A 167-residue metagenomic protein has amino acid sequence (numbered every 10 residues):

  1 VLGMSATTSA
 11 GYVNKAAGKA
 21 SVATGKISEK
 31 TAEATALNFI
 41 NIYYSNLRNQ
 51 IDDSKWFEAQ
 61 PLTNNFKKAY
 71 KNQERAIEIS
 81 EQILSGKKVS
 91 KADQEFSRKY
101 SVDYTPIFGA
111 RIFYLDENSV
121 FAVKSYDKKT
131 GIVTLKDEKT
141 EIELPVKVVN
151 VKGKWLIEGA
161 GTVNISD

Functional and structural regions predicted by a protein language model:
G3-V13: Bacterial Sec-dependent signal peptides at the C-terminal "C-region" and cleavage site
G11-K128, V163-D167: Flexible low-complexity loop/turn motifs enriched in small/helix-breaking residues
Y43-Y44, E138-T140: Short, flexible beta-strand-to-coil junctions
F121-V123, I132, P145: Short, acidic/polar N-cap/turn motifs at the starts of alpha helices
D127-K129, V151-K152: Structural motif
T134, E141-D167: Short beta-strand edge/turn micro-motifs at domain boundaries
